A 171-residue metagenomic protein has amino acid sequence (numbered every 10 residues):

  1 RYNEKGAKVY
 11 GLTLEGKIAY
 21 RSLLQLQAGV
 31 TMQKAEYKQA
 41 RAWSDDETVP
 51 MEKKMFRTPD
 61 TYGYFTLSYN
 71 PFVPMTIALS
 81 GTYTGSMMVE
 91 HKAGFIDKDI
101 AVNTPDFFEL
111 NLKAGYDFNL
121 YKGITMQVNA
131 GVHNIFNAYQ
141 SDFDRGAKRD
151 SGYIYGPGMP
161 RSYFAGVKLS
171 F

Functional and structural regions predicted by a protein language model:
R1-N3, E47-K54, I96-V102, D150-Y155: Extracellular loop and loop/strand-boundary signature of outer-membrane beta-barrel proteins
Y2-K92: Gram-negative outer-membrane beta-barrel transporters
N3, F56-R57, F108, F136-Q140 (+1 more regions): Generic, ordered loop/turn and secondary-structure boundary motif
G6-Y10, P59-G63, D106-L110, I124 (+1 more regions): Residues that define the transmembrane beta-barrel architecture of outer-membrane proteins
L14, A28, L67, L79 (+4 more regions): Hydrophobic, well-ordered secondary-structure elements that form the walls of internal hydrophobic environments
L24, Y62, L67, D99 (+5 more regions): Bulky hydrophobic/aromatic packing residues
T84-K92, Y116-F171: C-terminal beta-signal and adjacent terminal beta-strands/loops of Gram-negative outer-membrane beta-barrel proteins
K92-D99, F108-G115: Short, local alpha-helical segments
